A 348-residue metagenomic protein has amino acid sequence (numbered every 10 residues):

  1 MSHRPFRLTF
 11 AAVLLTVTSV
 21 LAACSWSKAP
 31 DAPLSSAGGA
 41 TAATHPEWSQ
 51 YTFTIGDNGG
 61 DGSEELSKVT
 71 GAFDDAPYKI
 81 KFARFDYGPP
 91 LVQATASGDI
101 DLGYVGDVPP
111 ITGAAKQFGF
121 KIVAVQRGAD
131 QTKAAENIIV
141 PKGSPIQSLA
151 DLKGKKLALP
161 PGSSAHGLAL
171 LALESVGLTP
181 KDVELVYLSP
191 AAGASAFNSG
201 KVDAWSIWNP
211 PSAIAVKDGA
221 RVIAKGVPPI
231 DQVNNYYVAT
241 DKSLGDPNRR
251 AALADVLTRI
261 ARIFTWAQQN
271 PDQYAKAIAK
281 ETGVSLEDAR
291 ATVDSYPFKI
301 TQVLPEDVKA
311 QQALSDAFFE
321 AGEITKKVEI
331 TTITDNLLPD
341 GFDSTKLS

Functional and structural regions predicted by a protein language model:
M1-A11: Bacterial N-terminal signal peptides that target proteins for export
V20-A23: C-terminal motif of bacterial Sec signal peptides marking the signal peptidase cleavage site
S25-K28: Bacterial signal peptide processing site
D31-T179, V186, D231: Short, glycine-/small- and polar/acidic-enriched structural segments that line small-molecule recognition paths
Y104-Q117, L170, A204-R221, S315-E320: A ligand-binding cleft/hinge motif common to bilobed small-molecule-binding domains
V108, A191-K280: Pocket-lining segment of extracytoplasmic ligand-binding domains
D246-E323: Secondary-structure end/capping motifs
D316-S348: Conserved C-terminal helix/tail region of periplasmic/extracytoplasmic solute-binding proteins
